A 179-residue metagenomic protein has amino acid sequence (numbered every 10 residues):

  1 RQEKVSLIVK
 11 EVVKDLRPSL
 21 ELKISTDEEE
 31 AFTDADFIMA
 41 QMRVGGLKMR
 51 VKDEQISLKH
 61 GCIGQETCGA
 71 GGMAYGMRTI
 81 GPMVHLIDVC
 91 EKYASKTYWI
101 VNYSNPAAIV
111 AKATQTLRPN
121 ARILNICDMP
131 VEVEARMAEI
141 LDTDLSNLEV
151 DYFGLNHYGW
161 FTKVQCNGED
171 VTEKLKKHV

Functional and structural regions predicted by a protein language model:
R1-D34, Q41, K48-R50: Conserved N-terminal Rossmann-fold NAD(P) cofactor-binding segment
Q2, F32, L47, A107-A111 (+2 more regions): Flexible loop/turn segments at secondary-structure boundaries
K4-V5, R50-K52, K112-T116, R136-A138 (+1 more regions): Short acidic, glycine/serine/threonine-rich loops at helix termini
K10-K14, K92, K112-I123, A138-L145: Short, surface-exposed basic-aromatic patches at helix termini and helix-loop junctions that form
A35-D36, Y98: Conserved acidic residues
V44, K48-R118: Rossmann-fold NAD(P)-binding glycine/threonine-rich loop
R122, I126-V179: Substrate/ligand-engaging "lid" and interaction regions
